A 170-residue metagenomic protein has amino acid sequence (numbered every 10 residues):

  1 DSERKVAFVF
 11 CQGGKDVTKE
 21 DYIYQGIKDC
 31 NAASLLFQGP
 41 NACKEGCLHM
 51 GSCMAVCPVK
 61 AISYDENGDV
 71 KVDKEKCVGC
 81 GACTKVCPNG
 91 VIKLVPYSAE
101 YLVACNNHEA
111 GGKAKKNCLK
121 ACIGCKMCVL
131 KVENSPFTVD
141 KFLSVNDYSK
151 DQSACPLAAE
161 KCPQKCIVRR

Functional and structural regions predicted by a protein language model:
D1-K131, D151-R170: Ferredoxin-type iron-sulfur electron-transfer modules and their immediate structural context
N67, K141-F142: Short glycine/acidic-rich loop motifs that flank beta-strands on beta-rich extracellular proteins
P136-F137: Short, solvent-exposed loop/linker segments at beta-strand-coil boundaries, enriched for Pro/Gly and Ser/Thr
V145-Y148: A conserved acidic, glycine/proline-rich C-terminal tail/linker
